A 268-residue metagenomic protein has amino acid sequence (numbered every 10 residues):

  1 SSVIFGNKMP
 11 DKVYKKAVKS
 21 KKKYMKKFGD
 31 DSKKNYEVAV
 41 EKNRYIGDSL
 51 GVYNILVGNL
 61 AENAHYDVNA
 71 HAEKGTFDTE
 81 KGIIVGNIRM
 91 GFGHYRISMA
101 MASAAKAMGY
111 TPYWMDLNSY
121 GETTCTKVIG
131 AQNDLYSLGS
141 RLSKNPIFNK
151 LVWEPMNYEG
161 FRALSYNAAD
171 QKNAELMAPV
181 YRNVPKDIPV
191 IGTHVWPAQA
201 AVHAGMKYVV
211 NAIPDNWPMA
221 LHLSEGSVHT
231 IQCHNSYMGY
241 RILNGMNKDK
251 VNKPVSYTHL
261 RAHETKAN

Functional and structural regions predicted by a protein language model:
V3-H65, A100-P179: Conserved N-terminal ligand/cofactor-binding loop architecture of enzyme catalytic domains
K74-I83, M206: A short, charged/proline- and glycine-enriched loop that marks the coil->beta-strand transition at the N-terminal
I88-I97: A short, glycine/small-residue-rich beta-strand->loop->alpha-helix junction that serves as a flexible
A178-P189, A198-V210: Glycosyltransferases and closely related glycan-assembly transferases that use nucleotide-activated donors
T193-V195: Short His-centered aromatic/hydrophobic patch
G205-Y257: Active-site-proximal region of nucleotide-activated glycan assembly enzymes, centered on histidine/acidic-rich loops
T258-T265: Conserved small/polar residues in nucleotide/adenosyl-binding loops
N268: Conserved catalytic-core segment of nucleotide-activated headgroup transferases in glycan assembly
